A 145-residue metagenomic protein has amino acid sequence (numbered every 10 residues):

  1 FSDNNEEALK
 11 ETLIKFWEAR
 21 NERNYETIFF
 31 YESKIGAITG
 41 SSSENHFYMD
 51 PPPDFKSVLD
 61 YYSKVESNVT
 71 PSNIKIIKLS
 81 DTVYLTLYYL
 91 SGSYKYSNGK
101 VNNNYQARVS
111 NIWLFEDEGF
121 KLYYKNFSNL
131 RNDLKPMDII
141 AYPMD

Functional and structural regions predicted by a protein language model:
F1-Y31, I140-D145: Short, low-complexity N-terminal intrinsically disordered segments enriched in polar/charged residues
E6-A8, N24-L79, N103: A solvent-exposed, acidic/Ser-Thr-rich amphipathic alpha-helical stretch
I35-A37, Y88-K95: Generic short beta-strand segments
I38-G40, L85-T86, L122-Y124: Short hydrophobic/aromatic-rich beta-strand segments that constitute the beta-sheet cores of beta-sandwich/beta-barrel
F55-V58, P71-I77, L90-G92, R108-L114 (+1 more regions): Hydrophobic/aromatic beta-strand elements that line small-molecule binding cavities or substrate pockets in beta-rich
I76-L85, K100, W113-K121: A short, structured loop/turn motif at beta-sheet edges
S93-S97, R131-N132: Sequence/structural signature of outer-membrane beta-barrel proteins
Q106-M137: Short beta-strand edge/turn micro-motifs at domain boundaries
